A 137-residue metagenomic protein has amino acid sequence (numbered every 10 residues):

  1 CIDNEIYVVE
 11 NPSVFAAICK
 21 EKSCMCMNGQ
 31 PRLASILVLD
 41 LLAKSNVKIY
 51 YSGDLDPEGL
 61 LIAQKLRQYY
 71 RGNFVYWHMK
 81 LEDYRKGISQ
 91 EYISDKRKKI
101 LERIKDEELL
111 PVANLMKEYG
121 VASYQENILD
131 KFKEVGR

Functional and structural regions predicted by a protein language model:
C1-R137: Catalytic core segments in nucleotide and nucleic-acid processing enzymes
